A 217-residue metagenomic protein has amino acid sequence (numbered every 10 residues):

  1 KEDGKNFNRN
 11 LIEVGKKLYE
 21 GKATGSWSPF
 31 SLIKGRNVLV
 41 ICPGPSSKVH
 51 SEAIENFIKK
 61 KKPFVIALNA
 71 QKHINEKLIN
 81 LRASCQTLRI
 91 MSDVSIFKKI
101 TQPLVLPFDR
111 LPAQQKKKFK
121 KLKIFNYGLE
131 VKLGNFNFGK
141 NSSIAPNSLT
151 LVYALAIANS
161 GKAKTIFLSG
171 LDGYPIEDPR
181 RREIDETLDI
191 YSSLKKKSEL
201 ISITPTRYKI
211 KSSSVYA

Functional and structural regions predicted by a protein language model:
K1-A217: Metal-ion/cofactor- or nucleotide/acyl-coenzyme-handling active-site neighborhoods
